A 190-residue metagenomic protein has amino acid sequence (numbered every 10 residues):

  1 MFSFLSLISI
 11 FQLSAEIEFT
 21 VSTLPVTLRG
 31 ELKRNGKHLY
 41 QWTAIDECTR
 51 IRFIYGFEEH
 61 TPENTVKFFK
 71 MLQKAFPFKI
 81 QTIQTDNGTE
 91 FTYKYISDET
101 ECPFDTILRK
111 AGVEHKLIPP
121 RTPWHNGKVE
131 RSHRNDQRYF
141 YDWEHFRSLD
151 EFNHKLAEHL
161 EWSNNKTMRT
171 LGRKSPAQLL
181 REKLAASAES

Functional and structural regions predicted by a protein language model:
M1-R29: Active-site- or DNA-interface-adjacent structural scaffold in DNA-acting proteins
F2-S9, A111-V113, N135-S190: C-terminal domain-tail junction helix/linker
I8-L13, R50-I54, D86, A188-S190: A generic short-segment signal for beta-strand/edge and adjacent turn/coil regions
E18-Q41, T49-W162: RNase H-like DDE/DDD metal-dependent nuclease/strand-transfer catalytic core used by mobile genetic elements
